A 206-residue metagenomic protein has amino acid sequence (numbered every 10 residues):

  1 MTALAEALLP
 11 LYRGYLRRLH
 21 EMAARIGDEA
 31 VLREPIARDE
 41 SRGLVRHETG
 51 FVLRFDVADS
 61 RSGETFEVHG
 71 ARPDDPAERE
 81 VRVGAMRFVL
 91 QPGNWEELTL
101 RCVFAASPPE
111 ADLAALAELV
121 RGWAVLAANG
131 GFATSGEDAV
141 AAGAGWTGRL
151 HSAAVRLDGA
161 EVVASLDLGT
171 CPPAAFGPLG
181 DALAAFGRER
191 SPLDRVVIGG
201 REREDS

Functional and structural regions predicted by a protein language model:
M1-S206: Structured alpha/beta or helical-core interaction and ligand-binding surfaces enriched in interleaved
